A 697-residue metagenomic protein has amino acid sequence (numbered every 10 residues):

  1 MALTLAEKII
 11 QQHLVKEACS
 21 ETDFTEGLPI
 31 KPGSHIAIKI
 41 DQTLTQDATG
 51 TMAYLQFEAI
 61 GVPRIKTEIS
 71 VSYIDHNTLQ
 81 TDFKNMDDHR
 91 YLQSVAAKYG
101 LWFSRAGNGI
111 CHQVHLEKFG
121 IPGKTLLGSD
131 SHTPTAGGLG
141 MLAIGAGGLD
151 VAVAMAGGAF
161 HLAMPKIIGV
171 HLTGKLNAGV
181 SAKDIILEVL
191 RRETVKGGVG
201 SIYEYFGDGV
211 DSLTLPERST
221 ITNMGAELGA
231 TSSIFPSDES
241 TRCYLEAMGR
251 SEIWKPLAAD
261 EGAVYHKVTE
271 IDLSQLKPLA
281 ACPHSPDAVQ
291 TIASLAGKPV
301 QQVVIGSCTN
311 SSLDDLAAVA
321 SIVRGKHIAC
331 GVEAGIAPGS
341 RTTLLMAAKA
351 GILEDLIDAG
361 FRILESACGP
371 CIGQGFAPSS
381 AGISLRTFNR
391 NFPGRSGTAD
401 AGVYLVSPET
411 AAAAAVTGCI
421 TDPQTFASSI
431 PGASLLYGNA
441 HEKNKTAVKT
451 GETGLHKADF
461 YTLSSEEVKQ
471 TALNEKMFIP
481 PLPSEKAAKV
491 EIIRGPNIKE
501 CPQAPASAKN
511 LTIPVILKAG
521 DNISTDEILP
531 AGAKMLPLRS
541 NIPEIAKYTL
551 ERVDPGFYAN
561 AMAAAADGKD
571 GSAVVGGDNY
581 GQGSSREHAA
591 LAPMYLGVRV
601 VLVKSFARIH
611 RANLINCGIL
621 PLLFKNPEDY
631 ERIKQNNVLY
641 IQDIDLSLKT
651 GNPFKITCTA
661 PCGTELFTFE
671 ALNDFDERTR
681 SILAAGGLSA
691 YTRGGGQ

Functional and structural regions predicted by a protein language model:
M1-Q697: Fe-S-dependent hydro-lyases/dehydratases of central metabolism
